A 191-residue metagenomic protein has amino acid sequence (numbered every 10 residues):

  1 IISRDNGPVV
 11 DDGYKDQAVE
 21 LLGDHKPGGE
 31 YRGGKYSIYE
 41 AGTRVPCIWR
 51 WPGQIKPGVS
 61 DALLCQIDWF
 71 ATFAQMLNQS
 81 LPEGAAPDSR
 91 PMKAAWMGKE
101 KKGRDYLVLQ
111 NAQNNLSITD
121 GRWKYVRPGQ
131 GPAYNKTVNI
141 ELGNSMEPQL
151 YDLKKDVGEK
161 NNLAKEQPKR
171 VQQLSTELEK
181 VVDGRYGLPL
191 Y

Functional and structural regions predicted by a protein language model:
S3-R4: Generic enzyme active-site microenvironment
P8-E40, I55-A62, I67-Q149, L153: C-terminal cap/loop subdomain of S1 sulfatases and analogous C-terminal strand-loop tails that border
K15, A94-A95, K169, L188-Y191: Mature extracytoplasmic/periplasmic domains
C47-I55: The feature captures the short pre-catalytic strand/loop hairpin that immediately precedes and shapes the active-site
A74-N78, M97, P168, E179-Y186: Sec-exported extracytoplasmic/periplasmic mature domains
D156: Intrinsically disordered, low-complexity polar regions and short flexible loop motifs
N161-K169: Active-site-proximal N-terminal segment of extracellular/periplasmic enzymes that hydrolyze or transfer
